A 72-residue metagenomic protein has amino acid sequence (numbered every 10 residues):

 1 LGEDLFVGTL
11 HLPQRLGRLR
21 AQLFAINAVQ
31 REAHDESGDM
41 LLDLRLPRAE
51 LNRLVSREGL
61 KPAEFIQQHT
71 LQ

Functional and structural regions predicted by a protein language model:
L1-Q72: C-terminal-of-GTPase-core extension/linker across diverse P-loop GTPases
